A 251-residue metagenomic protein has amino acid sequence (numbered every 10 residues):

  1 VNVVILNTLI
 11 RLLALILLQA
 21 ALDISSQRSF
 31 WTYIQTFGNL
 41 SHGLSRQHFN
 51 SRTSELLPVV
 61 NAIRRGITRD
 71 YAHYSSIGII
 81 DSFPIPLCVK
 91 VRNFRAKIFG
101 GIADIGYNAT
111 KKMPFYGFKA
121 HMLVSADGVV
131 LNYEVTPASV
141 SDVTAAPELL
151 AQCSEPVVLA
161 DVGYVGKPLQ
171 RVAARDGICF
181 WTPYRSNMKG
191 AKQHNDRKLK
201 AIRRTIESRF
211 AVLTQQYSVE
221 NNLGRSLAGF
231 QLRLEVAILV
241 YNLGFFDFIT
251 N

Functional and structural regions predicted by a protein language model:
V1-N251: Short alpha-helical elements
